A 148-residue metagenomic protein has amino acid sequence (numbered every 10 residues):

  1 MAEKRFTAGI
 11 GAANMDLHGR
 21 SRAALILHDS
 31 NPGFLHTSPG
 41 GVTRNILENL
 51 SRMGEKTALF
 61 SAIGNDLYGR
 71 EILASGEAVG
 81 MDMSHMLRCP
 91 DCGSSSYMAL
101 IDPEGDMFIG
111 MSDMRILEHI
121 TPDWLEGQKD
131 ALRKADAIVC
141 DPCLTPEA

Functional and structural regions predicted by a protein language model:
M1-A62, L67-M81: Glycine-rich phosphate/adenosyl-contacting loop at the front of the ribokinase-like
A2-A13, S75-R88, L100-A148: Ribokinase/PfkB-type carbohydrate-kinase core domain
F60-N65, S84-S94: Beta-strand->loop->alpha-helix junctions that form or flank phosphate-binding loops in nucleotide-handling enzymes
Y97: Conserved beta-strand and immediately adjacent loop positions that scaffold enzyme active sites
